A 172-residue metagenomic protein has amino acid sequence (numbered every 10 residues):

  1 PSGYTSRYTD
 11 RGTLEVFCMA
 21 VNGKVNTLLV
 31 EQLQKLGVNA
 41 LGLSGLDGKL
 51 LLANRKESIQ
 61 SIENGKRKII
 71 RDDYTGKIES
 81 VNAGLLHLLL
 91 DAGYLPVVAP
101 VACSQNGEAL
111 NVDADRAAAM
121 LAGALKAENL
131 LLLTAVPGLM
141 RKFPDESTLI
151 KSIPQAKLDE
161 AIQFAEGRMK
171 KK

Functional and structural regions predicted by a protein language model:
P1-K171: Nucleotide/pyrophosphate-binding catalytic subdomain
